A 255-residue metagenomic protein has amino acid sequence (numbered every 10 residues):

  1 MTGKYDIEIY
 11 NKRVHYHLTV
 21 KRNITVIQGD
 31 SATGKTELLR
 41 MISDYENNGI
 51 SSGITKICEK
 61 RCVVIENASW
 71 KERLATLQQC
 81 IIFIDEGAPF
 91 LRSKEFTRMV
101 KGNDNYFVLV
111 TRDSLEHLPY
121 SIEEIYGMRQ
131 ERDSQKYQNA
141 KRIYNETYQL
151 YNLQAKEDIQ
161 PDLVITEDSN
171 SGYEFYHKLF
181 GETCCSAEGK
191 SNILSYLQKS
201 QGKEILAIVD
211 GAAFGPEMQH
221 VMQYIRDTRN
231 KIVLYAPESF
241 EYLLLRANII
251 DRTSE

Functional and structural regions predicted by a protein language model:
M1-Y16, K136-K141: N-terminal pre-Walker A segment at the start of P-loop NTPase domains
D30-S31: The conserved Walker
G34-K35: Conserved lysine of the Walker
L38-R40: Post-Walker A alpha-helix
D44-T55: Post-Walker A helix-loop "phosphate-sensing" segment adjacent to the P-loop in P-loop NTPases
N67-K94: Conserved P-loop NTPase "ATPase switch" module shared by AAA+ and STAND
F83-D85, D104-S114: Structural recognition of the conserved hydrophobic beta-strand(s) that form the central parallel beta-sheet of P-loop
A88-P89, E123, G127-E255: Acidic, divalent-metal-binding catalytic cores of TOPRIM and closely related two-metal-ion phosphodiester/pyrophosphate
